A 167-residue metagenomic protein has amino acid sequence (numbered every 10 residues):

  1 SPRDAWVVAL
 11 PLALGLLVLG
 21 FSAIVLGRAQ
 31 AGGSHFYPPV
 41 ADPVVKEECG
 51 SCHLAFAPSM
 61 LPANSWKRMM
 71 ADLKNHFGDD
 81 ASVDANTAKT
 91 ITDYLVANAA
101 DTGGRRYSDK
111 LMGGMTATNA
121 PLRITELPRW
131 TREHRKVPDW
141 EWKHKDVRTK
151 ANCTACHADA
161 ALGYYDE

Functional and structural regions predicted by a protein language model:
S1-V7: N-terminal secretory signal peptides that target proteins for export/translocation
W6, A97-A100: Intrinsically disordered low-complexity regions specifically enriched for long asparagine
A9-I24: Bacterial N-terminal signal peptides
G27-T90, A99-G103, Y107-E167: Sequence context surrounding c-type heme c attachment/ligation sites in exported
